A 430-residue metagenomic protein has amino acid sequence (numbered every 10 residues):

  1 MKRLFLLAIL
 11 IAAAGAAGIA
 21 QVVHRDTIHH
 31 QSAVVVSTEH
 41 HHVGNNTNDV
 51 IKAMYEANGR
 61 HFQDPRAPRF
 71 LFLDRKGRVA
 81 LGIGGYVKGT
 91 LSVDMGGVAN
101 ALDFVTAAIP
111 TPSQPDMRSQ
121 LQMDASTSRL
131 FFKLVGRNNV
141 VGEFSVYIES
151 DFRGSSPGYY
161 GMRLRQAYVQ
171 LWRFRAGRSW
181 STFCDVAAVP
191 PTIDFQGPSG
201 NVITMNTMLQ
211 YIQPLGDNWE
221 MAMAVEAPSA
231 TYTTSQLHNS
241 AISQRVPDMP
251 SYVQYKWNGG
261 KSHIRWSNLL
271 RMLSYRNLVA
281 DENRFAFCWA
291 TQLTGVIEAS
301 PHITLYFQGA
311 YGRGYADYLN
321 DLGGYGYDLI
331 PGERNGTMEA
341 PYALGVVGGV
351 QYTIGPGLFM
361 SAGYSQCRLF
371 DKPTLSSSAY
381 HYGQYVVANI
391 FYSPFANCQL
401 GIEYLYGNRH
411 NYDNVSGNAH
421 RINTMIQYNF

Functional and structural regions predicted by a protein language model:
M1-R25: Bacterial Sec-dependent N-terminal signal peptides
G18-M95: N-terminal periplasmic/intermembrane-space "pro-region" immediately following the signal or transit peptide
D74-A101, Q114-A230, P250, Q254-N258 (+2 more regions): Outer membrane beta-barrel
V79, S119-S128, G161-R165, Q170 (+6 more regions): Residues that define the transmembrane beta-barrel architecture of outer-membrane proteins
G96-N100, P157-L164, A187-D194, Y232-A241 (+5 more regions): Outer-membrane beta-barrel translocator domains and adjoining extracellular loop/strand segments of Gram-negative
A125-I148, Y252-L278, P356-G363, F391 (+2 more regions): Surface-exposed extracellular loop regions of Gram-negative outer-membrane beta-barrel proteins
K256-T374, Y380: Detector for outer-membrane/organellar transmembrane beta-barrel domains, recognizing the amphipathic beta-strand
Y392-P394, N418-F430: Outer-membrane beta-barrel "beta-signal"
